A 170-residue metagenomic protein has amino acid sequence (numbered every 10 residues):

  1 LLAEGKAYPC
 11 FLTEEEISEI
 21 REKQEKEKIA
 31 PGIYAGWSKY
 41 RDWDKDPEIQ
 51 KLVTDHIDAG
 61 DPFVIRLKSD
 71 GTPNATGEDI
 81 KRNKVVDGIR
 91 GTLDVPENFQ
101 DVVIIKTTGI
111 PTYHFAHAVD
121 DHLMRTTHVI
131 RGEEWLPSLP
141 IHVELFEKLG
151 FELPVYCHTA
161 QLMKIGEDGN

Functional and structural regions predicted by a protein language model:
A3-N170: Active-site cores that bind ATP or allylic diphosphates and position pyrophosphate for catalysis
